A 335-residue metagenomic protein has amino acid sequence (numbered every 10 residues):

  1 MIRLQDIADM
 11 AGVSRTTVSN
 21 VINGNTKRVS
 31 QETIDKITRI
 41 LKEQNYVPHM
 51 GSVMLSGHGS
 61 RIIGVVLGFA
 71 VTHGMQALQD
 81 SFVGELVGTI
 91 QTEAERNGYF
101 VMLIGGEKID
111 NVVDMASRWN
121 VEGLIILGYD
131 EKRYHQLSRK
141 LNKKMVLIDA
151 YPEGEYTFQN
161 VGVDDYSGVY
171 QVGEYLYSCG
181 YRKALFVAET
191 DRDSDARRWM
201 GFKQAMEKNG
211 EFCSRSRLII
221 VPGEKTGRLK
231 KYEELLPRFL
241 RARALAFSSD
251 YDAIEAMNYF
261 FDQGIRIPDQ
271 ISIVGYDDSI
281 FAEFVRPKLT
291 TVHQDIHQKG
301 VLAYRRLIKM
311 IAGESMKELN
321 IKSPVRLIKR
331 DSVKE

Functional and structural regions predicted by a protein language model:
M1-S60: N-terminal helix-turn-helix DNA-binding module of bacterial transcription factors
I2, H58, I62-E174, E234-R241 (+1 more regions): Alpha-helical recognition/docking segments in bacterial nutrient-uptake and carbohydrate-utilization systems
Q91-G105, K183-L185, K203-G227: Short beta-strand elements in bilobed, periplasmic/extracellular small-molecule ligand-binding domains
N160-F186, T226-E233, A253, Q294-A312: Hydrophobic alpha-helical segments within soluble ligand-binding/sensing domains
Y170-G210, L319-S332: An alpha-beta-alpha
E233-E335: Flexible loop/turn connectors
